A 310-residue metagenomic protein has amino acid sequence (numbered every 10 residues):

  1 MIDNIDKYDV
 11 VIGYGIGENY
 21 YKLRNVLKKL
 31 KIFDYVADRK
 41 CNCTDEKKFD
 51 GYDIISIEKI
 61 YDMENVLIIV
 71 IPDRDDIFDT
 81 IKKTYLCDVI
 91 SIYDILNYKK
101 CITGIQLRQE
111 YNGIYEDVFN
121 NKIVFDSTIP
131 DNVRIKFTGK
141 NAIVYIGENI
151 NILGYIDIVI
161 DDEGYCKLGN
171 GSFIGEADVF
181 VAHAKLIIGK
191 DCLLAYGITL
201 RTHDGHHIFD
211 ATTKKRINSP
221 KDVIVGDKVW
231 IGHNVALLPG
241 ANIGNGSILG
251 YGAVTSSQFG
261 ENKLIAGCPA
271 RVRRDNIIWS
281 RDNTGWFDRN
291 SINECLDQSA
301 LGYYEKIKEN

Functional and structural regions predicted by a protein language model:
M1-K100: Hydrophobic, well-ordered beta-alpha structural blocks that scaffold small-molecule cofactor pockets
G13-Y14, A37, I69-I71, G175 (+3 more regions): Short hydrophobic segments within beta-strands
Y14, I81-Y85, L96-Y111, D288-N310: Membrane-proximal basic amphipathic "stem/tether" segments
K40-T44, H206, D210, D282: Acceptor-binding helix/loop patch of EC 2.4 sugar-transfer enzymes, predominantly nucleotide-sugar-dependent
D94-N141, Q298: Extended, small-residue-rich solenoid/repeat segments and analogous flexible loops that form exposed scaffolds
I123-N242, N276-I277: Flexible, glycine/small-residue-enriched loop-and-beta-strand segment within the central core of proteins
T213-L238, C268-N310: C-terminal segments of enzyme domains that contribute to small-molecule binding surfaces
N242-A266: C-terminal/domain-terminus segments
